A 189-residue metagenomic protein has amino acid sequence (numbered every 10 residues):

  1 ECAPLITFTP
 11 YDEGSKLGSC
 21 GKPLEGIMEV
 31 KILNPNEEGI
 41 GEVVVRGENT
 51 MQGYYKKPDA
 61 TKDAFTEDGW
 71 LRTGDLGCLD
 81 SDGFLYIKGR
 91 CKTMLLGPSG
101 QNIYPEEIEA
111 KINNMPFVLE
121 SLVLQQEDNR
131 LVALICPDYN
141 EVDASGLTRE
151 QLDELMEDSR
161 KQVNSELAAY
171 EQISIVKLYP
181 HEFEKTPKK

Functional and structural regions predicted by a protein language model:
E1, R90, Q126-R130, E171-I173 (+1 more regions): Short Gly/Ser/Thr- and Asp/Glu-enriched loop/turn motifs at secondary-structure junctions
E1-A3, T73, G97-P98, T186-K188: Ser/Thr-glycine-rich phosphate-binding loops at phosphate-binding pockets of nucleotides, nucleotide cofactors
E1-L17, K57-A60, Y139: Active-site loops of AMP-binding adenylate-forming
E1-Y11, L24-M28, D128-R130: Conserved A3 ("GATE") glycine/threonine-rich loop of ANL adenylate-forming enzymes
K22-I27, N36-G97: Conserved ATP-binding/catalytic segment of the ANL
G47, Q52-G53, L76-L167: AMP-binding/adenylate-forming catalytic core of the ANL superfamily
E120-L122, R160-K188: Conserved C-terminal "lid"/linker of ANL adenylate-forming enzymes
